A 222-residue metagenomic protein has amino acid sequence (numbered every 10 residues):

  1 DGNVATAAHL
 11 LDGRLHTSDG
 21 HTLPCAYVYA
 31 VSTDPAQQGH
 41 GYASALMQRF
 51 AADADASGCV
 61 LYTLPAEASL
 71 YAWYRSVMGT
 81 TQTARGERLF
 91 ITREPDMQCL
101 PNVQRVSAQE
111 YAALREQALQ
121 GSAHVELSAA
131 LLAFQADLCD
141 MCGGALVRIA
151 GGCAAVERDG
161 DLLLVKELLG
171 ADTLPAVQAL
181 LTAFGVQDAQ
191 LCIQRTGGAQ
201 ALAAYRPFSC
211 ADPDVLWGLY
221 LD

Functional and structural regions predicted by a protein language model:
D1, A5, L11, Y29-A30 (+4 more regions): Core nucleotidyl-transferase/polymerase catalytic module
D1, H21-L23, Y42-A45, R49-D53 (+1 more regions): Recognition helices and adjacent regulatory flanks at domain boundaries
N3-G13, Y27, S32, A150-D159 (+1 more regions): Conserved beta-strand in the GNAT
R14-T22, D161-L168: A short, polar/charged loop-to-alpha-helix boundary motif
A30-T33, G39-A52, D172-A183: Conserved acetyl-CoA-binding loop-helix of GNAT-fold acetyltransferases
M47, A54-A66, G185-R195: Conserved GNAT acetyl-CoA-binding A-motif
A72-Q98, G160, E167-A171, Q178 (+1 more regions): Active-site/acyl-donor-binding loops of N-acyltransferases
G79-K166: Amide-forming acyltransferase catalytic core, primarily the GNAT-like/NAT-type and related acyltransferase folds
